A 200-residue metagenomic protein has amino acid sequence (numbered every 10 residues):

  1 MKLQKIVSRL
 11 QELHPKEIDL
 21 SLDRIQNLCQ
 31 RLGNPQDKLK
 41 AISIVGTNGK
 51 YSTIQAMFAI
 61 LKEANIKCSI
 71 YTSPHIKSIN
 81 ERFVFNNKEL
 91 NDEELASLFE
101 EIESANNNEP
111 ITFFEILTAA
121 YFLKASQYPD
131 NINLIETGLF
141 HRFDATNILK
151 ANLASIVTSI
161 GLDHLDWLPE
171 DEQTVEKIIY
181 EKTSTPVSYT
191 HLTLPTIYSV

Functional and structural regions predicted by a protein language model:
M1-P15: Charged, amphipathic alpha-helical linker segments immediately N-terminal to NTP-binding catalytic cores
K16, L22, Q26-D37, E63-K150 (+1 more regions): ATP-dependent carboxylate-amine ligase catalytic core
L39-A41: Short coil/loop residues immediately preceding or within conserved phosphate-binding loops of NTP-utilizing enzyme
I44-I54: Glycine-rich phosphate-binding P-loop
S52-K67: A conserved segment at the C-terminal end of the G1
A151-L153, V187-S188: Short glycine-/polar-rich loops that comprise or flank the Walker A/P-loop and associated switch/sensor motifs
I179-V187: Membrane-proximal helix-turn-helix segments that form the acceptor-binding/catalytic region of lipid-linked
H191-V200: Single conserved hydrophobic/aromatic residue that forms the stacking wall/gate of nucleotide- or nucleobase-binding
